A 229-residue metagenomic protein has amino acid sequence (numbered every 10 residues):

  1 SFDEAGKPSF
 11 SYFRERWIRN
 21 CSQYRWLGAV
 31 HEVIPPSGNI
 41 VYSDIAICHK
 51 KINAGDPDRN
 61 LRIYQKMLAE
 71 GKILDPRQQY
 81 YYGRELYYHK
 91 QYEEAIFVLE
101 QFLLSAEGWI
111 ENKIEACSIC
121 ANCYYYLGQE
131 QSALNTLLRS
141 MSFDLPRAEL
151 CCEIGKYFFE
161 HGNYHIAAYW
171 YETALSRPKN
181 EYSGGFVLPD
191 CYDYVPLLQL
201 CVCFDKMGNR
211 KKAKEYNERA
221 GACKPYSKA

Functional and structural regions predicted by a protein language model:
S1-F97, Q101: Catalytic-site signature of metal-activated, phosphate-bearing donor transferases, centered on the GT-A/GT-A-like
D56, D75, K113, C120 (+4 more regions): Residues that mark the junctions of alpha-helical repeat units in TPR/alpha-solenoid scaffolds
P57, Y92-E93, E130, Y164-H165 (+1 more regions): TPR-repeat structural position
K72-I73, E107, L145, K179 (+1 more regions): Short coil turns that delineate tetratricopeptide repeat
